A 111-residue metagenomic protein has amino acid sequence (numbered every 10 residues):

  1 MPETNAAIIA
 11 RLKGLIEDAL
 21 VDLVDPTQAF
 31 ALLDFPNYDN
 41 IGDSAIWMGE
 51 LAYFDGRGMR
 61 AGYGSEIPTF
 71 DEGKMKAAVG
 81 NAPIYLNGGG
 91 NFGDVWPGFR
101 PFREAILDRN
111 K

Functional and structural regions predicted by a protein language model:
P2-K111: Aromatic- and Gly/Pro-rich donor/ligand-binding loops that form nucleotide- or phosphate-bearing donor binding pockets
